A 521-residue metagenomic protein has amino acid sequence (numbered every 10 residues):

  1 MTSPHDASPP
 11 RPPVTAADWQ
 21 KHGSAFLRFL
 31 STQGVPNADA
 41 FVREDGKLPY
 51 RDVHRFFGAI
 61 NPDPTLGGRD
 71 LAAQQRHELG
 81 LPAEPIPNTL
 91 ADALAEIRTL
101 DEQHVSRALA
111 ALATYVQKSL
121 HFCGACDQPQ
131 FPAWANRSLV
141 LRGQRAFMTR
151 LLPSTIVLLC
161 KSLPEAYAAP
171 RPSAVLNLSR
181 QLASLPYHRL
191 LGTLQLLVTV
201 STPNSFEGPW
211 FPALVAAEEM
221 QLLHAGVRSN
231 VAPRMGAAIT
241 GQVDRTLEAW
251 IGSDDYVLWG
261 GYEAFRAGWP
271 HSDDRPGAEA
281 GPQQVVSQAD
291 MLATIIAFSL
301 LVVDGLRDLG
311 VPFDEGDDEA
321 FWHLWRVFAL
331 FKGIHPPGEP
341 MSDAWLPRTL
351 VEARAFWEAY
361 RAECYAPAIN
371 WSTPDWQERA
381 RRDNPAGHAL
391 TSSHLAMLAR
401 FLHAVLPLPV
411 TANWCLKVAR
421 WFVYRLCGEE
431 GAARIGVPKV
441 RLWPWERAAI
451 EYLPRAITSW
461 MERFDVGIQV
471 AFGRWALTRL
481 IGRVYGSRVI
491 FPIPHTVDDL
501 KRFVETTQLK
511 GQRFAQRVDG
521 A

Functional and structural regions predicted by a protein language model:
T2-A521: Mature, function-bearing regions of proteins
